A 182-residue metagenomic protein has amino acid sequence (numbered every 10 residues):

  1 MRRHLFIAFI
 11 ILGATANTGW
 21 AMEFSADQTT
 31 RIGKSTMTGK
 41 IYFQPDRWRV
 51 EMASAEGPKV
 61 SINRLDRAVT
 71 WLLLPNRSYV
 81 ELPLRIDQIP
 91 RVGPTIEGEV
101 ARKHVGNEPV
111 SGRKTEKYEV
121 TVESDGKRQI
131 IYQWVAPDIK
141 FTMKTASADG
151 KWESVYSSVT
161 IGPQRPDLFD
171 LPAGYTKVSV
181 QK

Functional and structural regions predicted by a protein language model:
M1-W48, R77, D167, L171-K182: N-terminal leader/targeting segments and the immediate start of mature chains
W20, T38-Y42, V50-E51, P58-I62 (+3 more regions): Short linear motifs in intrinsically disordered
S25, R91-K144, Y175-K182: Extended beta-strand-rich segments in extracellular/periplasmic secretory proteins, especially within noncatalytic
T30, L72, E108: Short aromatic-centered micro-motifs
G33-S35, Q44, A55-E56, A101-R102 (+1 more regions): Residues that act as N-cap/strand-start positions at coil-to-secondary-structure junctions
M37-V92, F141, A146-T160: An acidic-aromatic
S54, K59, K114-D170: Gly/Pro-enriched, hydrophobic low-complexity segments that function as extracytoplasmic propeptides/linkers
N76-R77, I86, E108-P109, P163 (+1 more regions): Residue-level detector of flexible, active-site-proximal loop/helix-junction positions within diverse enzyme catalytic
